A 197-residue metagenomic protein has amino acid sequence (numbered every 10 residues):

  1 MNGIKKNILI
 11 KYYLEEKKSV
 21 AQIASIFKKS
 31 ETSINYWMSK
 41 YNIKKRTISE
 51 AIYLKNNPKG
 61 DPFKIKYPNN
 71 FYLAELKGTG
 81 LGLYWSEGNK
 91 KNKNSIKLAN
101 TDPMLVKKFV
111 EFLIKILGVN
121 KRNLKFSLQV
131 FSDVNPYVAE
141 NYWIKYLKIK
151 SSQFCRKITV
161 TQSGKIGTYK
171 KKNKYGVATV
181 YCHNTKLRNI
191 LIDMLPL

Functional and structural regions predicted by a protein language model:
N2-K18: Short, amphipathic alpha-helical "recognition" segments used to contact nucleic acids or chromatin
Q22-S25: Short alpha-helical "recognition helix" segments of helix-turn-helix
F27, M38: DNA major-groove recognition helix of helix-turn-helix
T32: Key DNA-contact positions within bacterial/archaeal DNA-binding proteins
S39-F63: Short Lys/Arg-enriched helix C-cap and helix-to-coil transition segments that create basic nucleic-acid-contact patches
I65-V119, I192, L197: Intein-associated homing endonuclease modules of the LAGLIDADG/DOD-type, together with closely related HINT-family
S132-L197: C-terminal regulatory/effector modules of DNA-binding transcriptional regulators
